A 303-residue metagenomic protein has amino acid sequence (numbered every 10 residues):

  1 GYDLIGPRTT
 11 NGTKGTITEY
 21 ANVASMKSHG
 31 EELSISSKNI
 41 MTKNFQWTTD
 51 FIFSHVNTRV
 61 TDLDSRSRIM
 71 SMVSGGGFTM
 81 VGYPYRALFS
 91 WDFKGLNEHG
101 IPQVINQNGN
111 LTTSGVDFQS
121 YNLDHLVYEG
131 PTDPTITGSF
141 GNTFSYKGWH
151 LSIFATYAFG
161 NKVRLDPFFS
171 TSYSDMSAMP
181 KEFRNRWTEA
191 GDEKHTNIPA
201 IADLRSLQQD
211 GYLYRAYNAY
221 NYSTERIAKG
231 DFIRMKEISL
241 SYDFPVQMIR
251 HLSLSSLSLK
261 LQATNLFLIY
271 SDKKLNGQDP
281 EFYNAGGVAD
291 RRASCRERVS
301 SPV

Functional and structural regions predicted by a protein language model:
G1-P84, Y222-R298: Extracellular/periplasmic, surface-exposed regions of secreted and cell-surface proteins
G6, A21-K27, E31, K38-T132 (+4 more regions): Conserved small-residue
D50, D124, P134-G148, K236-S241: Conserved SET/PR-domain catalytic core that frames the SAM/AdoMet-binding pocket
G100, G109, E193, D210-Y212 (+2 more regions): Intrinsic-disorder/low-complexity loop/linker signature
E129-D166: Glycine-rich, aromatic-lined ligand/substrate-binding cores of catalytic and carbohydrate-binding domains
A158-S258, N276: Extracytoplasmic gating/loop element in the C-terminal half of outer-membrane beta-barrel translocons and assembly
S301-P302: Catalytic phosphate/metal-binding cores of nucleic-acid and nucleotide-processing enzymes, i.e., regions that mediate
